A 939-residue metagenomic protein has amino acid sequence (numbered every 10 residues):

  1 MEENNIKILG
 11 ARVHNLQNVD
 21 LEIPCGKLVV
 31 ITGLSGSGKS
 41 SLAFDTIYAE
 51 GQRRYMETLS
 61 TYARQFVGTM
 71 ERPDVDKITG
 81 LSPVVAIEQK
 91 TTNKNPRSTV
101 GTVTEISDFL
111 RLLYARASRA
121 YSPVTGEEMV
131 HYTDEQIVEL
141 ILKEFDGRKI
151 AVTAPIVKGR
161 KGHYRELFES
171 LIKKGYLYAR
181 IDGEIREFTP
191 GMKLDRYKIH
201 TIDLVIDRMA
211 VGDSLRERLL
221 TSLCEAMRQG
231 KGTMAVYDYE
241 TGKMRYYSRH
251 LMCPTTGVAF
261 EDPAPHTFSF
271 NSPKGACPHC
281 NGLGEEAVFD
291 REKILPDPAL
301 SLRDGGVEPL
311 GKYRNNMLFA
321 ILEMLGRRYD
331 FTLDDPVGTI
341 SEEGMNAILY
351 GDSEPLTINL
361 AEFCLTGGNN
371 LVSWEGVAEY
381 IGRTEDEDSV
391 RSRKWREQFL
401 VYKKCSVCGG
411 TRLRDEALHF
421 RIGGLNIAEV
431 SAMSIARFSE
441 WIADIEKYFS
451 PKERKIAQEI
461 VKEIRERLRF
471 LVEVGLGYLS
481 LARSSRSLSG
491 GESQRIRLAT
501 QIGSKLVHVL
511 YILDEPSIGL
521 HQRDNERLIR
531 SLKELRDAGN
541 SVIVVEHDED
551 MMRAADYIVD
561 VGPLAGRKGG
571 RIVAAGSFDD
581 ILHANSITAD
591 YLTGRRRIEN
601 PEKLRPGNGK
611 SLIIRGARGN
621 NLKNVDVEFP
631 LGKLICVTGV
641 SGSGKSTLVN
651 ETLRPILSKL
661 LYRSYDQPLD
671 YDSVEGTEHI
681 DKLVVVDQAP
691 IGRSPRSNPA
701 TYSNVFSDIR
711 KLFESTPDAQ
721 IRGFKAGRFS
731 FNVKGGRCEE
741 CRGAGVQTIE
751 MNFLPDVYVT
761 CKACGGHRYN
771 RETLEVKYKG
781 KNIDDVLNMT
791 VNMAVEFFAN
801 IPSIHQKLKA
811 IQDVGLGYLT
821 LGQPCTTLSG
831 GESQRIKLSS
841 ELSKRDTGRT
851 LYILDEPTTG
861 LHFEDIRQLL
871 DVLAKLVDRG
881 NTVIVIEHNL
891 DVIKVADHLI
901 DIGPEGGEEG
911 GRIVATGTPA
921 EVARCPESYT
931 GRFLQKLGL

Functional and structural regions predicted by a protein language model:
M1-L939: Conserved phosphate-binding elements of NTP-dependent enzyme cores
